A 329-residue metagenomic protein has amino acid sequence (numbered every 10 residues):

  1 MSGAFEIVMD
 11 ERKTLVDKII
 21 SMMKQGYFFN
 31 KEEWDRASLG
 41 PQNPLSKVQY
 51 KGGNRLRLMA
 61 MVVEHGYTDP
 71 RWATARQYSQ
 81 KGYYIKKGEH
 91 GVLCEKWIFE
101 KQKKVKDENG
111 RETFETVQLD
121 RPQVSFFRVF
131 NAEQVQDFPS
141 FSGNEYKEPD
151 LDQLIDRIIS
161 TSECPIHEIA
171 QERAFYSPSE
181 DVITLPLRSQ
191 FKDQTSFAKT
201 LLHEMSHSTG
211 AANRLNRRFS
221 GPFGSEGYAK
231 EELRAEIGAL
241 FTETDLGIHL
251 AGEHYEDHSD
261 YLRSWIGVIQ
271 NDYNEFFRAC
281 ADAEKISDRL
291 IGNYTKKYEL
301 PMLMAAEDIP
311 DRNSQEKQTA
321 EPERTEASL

Functional and structural regions predicted by a protein language model:
M1-S328: N-terminal accessory/interface modules of nucleic-acid-binding and processing proteins
